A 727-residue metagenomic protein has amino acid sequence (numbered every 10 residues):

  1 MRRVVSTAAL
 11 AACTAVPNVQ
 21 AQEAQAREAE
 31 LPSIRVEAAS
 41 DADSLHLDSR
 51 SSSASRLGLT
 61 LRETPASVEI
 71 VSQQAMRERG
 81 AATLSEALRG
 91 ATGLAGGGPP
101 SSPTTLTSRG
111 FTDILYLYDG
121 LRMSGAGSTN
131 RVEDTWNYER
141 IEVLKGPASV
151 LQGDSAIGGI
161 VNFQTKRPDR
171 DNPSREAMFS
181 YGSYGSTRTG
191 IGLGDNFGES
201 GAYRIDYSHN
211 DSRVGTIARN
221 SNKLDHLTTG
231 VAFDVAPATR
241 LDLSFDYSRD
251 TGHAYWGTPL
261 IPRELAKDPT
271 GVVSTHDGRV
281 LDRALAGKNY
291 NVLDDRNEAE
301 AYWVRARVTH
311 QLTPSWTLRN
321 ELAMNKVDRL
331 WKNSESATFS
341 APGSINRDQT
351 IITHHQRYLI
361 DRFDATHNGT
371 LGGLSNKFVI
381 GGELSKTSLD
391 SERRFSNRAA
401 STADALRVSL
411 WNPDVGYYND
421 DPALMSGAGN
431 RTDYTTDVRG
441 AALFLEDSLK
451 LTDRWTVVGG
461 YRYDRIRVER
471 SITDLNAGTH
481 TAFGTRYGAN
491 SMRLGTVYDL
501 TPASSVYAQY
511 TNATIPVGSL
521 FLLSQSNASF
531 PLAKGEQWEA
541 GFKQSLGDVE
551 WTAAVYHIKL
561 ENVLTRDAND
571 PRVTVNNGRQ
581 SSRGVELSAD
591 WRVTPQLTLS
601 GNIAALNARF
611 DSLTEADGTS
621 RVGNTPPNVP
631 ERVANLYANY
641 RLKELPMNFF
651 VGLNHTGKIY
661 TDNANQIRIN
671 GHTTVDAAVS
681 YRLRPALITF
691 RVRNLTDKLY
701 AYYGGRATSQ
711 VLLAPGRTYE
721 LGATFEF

Functional and structural regions predicted by a protein language model:
M1-R79, S85-A91, H672, E726: N-terminal Sec signal peptide and the immediately downstream disordered periplasmic leader that contains the TonB box
I70-Q73, L84-G90, G96, T104-P147: Periplasmic plug
W136-E139, V150-L227, V235-L241, Y302 (+2 more regions): Outer-membrane beta-barrel translocator/receptor signature
S212-G215, L227-D234, A238-Q311, K326-Q356 (+3 more regions): Acidic/polar loop-and-plug regions of large Gram-negative outer-membrane beta-barrel proteins
D234-A236, Q356, S375-V379, E383-T387 (+5 more regions): Structural signature of Gram-negative outer-membrane beta-barrels, strongest in the C-terminal barrel of TonB-dependent
T251-H253, G257-P262, S388-D390, R467 (+5 more regions): Surface-exposed extracellular loop regions of Gram-negative outer-membrane beta-barrel proteins, predominantly
R307-T313, T317-A323, V327-N333, D499 (+3 more regions): Membrane-embedded beta-barrel scaffold of Gram-negative outer-membrane proteins
V457, H557-K559, N576-N663, T696-L699 (+1 more regions): Gram-negative outer-membrane beta-barrel transporters
